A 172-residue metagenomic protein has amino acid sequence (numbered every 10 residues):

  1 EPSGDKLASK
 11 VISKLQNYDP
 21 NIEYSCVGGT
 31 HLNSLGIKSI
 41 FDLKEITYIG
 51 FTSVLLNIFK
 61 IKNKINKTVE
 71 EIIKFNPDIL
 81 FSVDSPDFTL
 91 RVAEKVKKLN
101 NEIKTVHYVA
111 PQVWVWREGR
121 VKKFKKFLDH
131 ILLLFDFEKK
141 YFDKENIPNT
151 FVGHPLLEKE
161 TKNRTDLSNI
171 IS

Functional and structural regions predicted by a protein language model:
P2-I171: Active-site and donor-binding regions of nucleotide-sugar-utilizing enzymes
